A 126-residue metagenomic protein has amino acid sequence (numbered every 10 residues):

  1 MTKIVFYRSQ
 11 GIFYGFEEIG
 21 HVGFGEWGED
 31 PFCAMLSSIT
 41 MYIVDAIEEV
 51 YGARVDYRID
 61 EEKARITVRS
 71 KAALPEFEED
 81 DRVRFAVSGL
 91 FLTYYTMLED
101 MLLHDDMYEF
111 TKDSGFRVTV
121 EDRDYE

Functional and structural regions predicted by a protein language model:
M1-D30, D45-E126: N-terminal intrinsically disordered, cationic/polar leader segments that include organellar targeting peptides
M35-S38, Y42-I47: Alpha-helical support elements that line or immediately flank enzyme active sites and cofactor-binding pockets
